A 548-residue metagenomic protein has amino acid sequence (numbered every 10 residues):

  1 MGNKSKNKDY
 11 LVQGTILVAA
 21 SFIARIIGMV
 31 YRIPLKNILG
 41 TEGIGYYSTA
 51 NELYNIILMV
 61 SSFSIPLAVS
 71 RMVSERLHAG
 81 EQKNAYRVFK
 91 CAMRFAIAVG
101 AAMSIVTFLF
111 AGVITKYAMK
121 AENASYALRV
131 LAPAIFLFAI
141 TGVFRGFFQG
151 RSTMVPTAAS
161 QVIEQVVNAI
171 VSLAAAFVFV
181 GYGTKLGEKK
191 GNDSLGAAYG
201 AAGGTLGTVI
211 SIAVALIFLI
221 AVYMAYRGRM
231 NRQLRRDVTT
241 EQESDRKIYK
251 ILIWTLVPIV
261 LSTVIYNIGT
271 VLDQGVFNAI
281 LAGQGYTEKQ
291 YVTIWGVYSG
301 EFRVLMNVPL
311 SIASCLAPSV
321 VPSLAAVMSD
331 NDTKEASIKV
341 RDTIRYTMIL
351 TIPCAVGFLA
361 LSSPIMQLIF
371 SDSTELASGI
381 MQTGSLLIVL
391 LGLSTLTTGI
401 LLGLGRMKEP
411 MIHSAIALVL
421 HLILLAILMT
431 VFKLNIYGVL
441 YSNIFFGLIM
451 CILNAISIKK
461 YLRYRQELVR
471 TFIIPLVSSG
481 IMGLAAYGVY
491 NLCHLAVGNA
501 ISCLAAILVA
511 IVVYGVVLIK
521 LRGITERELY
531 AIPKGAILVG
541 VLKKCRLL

Functional and structural regions predicted by a protein language model:
M1-I27, K83, R87, T239-Y266 (+3 more regions): N-terminal membrane topogenesis motif
D9-S70, S104, F108, I135 (+1 more regions): Signature of the first transmembrane helix
L35-I56, N123, S194-A202, I248-T255 (+2 more regions): Interfacial/gating helices of multi-pass transporter permease domains
F63-H78, L310-D330: Helix-loop junctions and terminal segments of transmembrane helices in multi-pass membrane transport/translocation
G112-L131, L359-I388: Interfacial segments at transmembrane-helix termini and the short loops linking adjacent helices
F138-Q161, L386-I416: Membrane-interface junctions at transmembrane-helix termini in multi-pass inner-membrane proteins
V155, V166-L216, V222, K408 (+5 more regions): Membrane-interface helix-loop junctions in multi-pass transport and translocation proteins
A282, G488-L548: Membrane-proximal transmembrane or re-entrant/amphipathic helices at the cytosolic face
